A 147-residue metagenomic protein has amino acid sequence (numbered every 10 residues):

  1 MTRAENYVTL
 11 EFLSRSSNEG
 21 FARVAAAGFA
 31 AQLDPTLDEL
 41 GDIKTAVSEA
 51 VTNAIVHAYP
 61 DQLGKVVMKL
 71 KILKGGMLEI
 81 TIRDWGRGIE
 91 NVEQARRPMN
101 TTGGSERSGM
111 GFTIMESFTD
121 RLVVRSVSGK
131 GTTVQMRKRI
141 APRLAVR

Functional and structural regions predicted by a protein language model:
M1-T9, A54-R147: Conserved beta-strand-loop-beta-strand hairpin that lines the nucleotide-binding pocket of ATP/GTP-utilizing enzymes
Y7-F12, L33-T36: A short, mixed-charge helix-start or loop-turn motif at secondary-structure junctions
T9-F21: STAS-typified acidic loop motif
R23-S48, R107: Conserved short strand/loop->alpha-helix "switch" segment adjacent to the catalytic nucleotide/phosphoryl-transfer site
E49-N53: Conserved polar catalytic motif of the HATPase_c/GHKL fold
